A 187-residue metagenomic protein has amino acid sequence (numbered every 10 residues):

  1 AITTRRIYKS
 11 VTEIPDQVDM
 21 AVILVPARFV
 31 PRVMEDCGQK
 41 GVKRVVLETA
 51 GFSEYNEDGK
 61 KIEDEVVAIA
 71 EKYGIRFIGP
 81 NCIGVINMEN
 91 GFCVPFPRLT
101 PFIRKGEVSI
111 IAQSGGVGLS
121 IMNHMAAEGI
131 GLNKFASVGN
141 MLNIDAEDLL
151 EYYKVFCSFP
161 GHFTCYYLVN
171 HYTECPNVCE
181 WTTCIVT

Functional and structural regions predicted by a protein language model:
A1-T187: Catalytic-core regions of core metabolic enzymes, especially those transforming organic acids/acyl-group intermediates
